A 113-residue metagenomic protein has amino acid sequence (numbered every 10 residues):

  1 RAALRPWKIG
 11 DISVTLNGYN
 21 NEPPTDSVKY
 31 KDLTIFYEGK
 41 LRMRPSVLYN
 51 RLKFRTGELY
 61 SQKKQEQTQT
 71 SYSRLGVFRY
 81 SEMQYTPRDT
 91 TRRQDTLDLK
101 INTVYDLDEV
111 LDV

Functional and structural regions predicted by a protein language model:
R1-V113: Periplasmic polypeptide-binding modules associated with outer-membrane biogenesis and secretion
